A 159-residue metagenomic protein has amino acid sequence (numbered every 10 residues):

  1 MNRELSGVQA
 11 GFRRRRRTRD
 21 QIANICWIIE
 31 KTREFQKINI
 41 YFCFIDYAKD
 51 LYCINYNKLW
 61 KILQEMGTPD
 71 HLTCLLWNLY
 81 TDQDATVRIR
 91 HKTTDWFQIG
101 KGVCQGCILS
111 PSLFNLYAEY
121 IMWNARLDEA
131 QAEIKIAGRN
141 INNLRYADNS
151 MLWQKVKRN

Functional and structural regions predicted by a protein language model:
M1-N159: Nucleotidyl polymerases of mobile genetic elements and RNA viruses
